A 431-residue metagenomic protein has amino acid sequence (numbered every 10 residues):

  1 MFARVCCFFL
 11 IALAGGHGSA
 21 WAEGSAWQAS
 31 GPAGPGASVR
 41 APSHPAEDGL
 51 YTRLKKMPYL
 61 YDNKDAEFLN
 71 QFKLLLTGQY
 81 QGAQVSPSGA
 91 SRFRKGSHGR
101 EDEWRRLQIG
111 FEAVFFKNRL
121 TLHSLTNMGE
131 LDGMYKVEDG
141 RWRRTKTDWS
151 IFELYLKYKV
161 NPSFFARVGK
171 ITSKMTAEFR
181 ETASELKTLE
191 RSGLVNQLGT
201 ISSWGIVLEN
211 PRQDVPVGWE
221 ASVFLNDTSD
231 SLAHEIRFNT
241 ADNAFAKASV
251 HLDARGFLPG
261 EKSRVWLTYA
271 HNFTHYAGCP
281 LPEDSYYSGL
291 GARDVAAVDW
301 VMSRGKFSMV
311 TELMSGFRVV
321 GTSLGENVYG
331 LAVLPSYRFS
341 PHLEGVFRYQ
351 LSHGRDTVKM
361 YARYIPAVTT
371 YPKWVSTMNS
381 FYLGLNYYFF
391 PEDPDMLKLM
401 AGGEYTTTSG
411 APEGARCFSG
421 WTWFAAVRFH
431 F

Functional and structural regions predicted by a protein language model:
M1-C6: Bacterial N-terminal signal peptides that target proteins for export
C7-F8, P280: Secreted/luminal cysteine- and crosslink-motif detector
F8, G15, A20-S91, F431: N-terminal periplasmic/intermembrane-space "pro-region" immediately following the signal or transit peptide
W27-Q28, P42-L50, P87, F93-G96 (+4 more regions): Outer-membrane beta-barrel pore domains
L60-S86, S97-T228, A244, V250-P259 (+2 more regions): Outer membrane beta-barrel
S222, N226-G278: Loop-centered beta-sheet repeat module
